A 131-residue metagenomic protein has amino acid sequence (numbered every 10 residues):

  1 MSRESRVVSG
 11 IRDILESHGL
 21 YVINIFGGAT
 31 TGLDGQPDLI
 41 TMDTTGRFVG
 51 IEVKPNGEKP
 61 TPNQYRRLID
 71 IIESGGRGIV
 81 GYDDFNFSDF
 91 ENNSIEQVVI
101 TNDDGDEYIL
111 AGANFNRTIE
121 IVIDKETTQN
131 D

Functional and structural regions predicted by a protein language model:
M1-D131: Catalytic phosphate/metal-binding cores of nucleic-acid and nucleotide-processing enzymes, i.e., regions that mediate
